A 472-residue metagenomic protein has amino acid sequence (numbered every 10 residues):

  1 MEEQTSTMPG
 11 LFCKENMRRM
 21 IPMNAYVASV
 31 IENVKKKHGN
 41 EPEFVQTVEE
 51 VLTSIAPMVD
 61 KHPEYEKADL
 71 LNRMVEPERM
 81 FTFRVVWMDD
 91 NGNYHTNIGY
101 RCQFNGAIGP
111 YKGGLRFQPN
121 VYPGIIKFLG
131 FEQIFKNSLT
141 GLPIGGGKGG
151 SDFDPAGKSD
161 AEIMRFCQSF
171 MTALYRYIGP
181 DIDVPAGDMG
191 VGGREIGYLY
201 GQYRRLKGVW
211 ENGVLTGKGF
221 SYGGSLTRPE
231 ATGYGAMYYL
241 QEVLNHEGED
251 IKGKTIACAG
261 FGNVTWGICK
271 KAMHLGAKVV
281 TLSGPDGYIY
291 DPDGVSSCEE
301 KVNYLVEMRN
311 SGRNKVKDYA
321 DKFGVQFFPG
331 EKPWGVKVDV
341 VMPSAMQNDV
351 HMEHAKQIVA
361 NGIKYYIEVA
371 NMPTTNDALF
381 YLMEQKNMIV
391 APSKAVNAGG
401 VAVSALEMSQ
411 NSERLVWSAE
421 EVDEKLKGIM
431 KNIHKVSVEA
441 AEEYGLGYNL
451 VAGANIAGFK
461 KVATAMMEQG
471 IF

Functional and structural regions predicted by a protein language model:
E3-P22: Short, Lys/Arg-enriched N-terminal segments with co-localized hydrophobic residues within the first ~10-30 amino acids
I21-T47, V243, V359-F472: Adenosine-phosphate binding glycine-rich loop
P42-V45, P63-A68, G141, I178-G187 (+3 more regions): Flexible, glycine/charged-enriched surface loops at secondary-structure junctions
E64-N93: Structured beta-strand/loop patches that form or line metal/cofactor-binding pockets in enzymes
Q118, N137-K252: Glycine/serine-rich phosphate-binding loop and adjoining beta1-alpha1 elements at the start of nucleotide-handling
G219, G224-G335: Glycine-rich phosphate/diphosphate-binding loop of Rossmann-like nucleotide-binding domains
G287-Y290, G294-V390, A395: Rossmann-like adenosine-cofactor binding region
